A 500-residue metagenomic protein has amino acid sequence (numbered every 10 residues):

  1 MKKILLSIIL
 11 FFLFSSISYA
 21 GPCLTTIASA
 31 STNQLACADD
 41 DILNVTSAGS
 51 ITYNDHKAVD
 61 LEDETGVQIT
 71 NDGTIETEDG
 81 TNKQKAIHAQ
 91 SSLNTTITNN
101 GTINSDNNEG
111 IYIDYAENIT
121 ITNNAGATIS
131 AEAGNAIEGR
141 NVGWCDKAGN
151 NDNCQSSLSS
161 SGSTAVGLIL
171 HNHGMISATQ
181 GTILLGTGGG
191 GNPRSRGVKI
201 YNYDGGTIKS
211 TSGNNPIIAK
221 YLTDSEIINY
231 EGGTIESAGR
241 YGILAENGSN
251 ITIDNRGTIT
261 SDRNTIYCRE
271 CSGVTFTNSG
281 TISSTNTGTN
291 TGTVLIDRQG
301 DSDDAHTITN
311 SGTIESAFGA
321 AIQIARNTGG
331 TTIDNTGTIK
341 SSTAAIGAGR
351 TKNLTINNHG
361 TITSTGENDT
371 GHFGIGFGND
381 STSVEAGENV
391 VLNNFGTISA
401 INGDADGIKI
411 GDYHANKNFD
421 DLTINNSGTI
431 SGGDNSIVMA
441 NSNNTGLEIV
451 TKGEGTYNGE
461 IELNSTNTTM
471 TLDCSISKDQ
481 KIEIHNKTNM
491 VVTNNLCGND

Functional and structural regions predicted by a protein language model:
M1-I4: Positively charged n-region of N-terminal signal peptides that target proteins for export
S7-S15: Bacterial N-terminal signal peptides
G21-S29, I42-D55, Q68-K83, N99-N107 (+16 more regions): Beta-strand-rich solenoid/repeat architectures in extracellular/passenger domains of polysaccharide-targeting enzymes
S29-L35: A short, well-structured beta->alpha microelement
A36-D41, D60-V67, D79-G80, A86-T96 (+18 more regions): Right-handed parallel beta-helix/beta-solenoid
